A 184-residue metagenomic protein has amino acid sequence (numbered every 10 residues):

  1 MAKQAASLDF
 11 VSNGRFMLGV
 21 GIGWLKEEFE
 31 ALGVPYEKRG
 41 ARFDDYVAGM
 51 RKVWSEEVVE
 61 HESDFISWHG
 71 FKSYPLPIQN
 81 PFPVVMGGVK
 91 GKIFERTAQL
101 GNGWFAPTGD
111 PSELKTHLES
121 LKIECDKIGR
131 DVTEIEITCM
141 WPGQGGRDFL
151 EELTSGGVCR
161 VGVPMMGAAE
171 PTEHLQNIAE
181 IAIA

Functional and structural regions predicted by a protein language model:
M1-A184: Active-site-adjacent structural elements that line small-molecule/cofactor binding pockets in enzymes
